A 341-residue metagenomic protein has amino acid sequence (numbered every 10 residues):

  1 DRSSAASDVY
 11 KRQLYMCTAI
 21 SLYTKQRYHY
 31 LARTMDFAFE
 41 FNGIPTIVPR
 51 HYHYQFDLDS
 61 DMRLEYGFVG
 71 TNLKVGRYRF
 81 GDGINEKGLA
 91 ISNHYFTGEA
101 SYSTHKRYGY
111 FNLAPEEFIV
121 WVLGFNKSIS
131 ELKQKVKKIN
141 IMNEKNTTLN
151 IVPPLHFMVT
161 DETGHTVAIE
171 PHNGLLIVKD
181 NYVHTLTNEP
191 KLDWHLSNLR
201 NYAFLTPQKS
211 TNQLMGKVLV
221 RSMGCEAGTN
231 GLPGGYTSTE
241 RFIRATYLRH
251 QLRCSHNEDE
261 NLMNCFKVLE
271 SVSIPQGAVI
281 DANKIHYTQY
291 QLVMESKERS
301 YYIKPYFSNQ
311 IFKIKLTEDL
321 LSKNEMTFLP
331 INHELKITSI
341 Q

Functional and structural regions predicted by a protein language model:
D1-Q13: Single conserved hydrophobic/aromatic residue that forms the stacking wall/gate of nucleotide- or nucleobase-binding
Y15-Y110, N143, Q341: A contiguous strand-loop segment
Y15-Y30, E144-N146, V152-P153, E162 (+1 more regions): C-terminus-biased signal that marks the final domain/tail of proteins
Y23-R27, N85-K87, D161-G164, E170-L175 (+2 more regions): Short acidic-glycine loop/turn motifs at beta-strand connectors
F37-F39, T97-E99, G174-L176, F307-I311: Short, surface-exposed beta-strand-loop junctions and turns on beta-sheet-rich folds
E40-N42, A100-Y102, V167-E170, I177-N181 (+2 more regions): Short helix/loop capping segments that flank catalytic or ligand/cofactor-binding pockets
G109-K145, E258-C265, L269: Proteins synthesized as precursors that undergo proteolytic processing into mature forms
I129, K133-I169: Aromatic- and glycine-enriched pocket-lining scaffold segments that form the walls of small-molecule binding clefts
